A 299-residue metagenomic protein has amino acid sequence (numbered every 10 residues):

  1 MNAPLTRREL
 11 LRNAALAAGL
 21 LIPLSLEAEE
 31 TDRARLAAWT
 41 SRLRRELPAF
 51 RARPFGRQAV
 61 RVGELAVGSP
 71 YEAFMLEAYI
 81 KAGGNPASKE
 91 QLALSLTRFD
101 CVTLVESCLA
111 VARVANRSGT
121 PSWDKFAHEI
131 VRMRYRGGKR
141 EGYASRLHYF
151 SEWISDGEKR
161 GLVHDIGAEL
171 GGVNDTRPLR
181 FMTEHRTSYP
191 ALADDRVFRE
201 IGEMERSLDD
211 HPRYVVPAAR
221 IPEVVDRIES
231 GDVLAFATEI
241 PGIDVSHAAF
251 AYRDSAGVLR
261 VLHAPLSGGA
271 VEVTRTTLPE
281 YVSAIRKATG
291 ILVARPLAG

Functional and structural regions predicted by a protein language model:
M1-A18: N-terminal secretory signal peptides and thylakoid transit peptides that target proteins across membranes
A3-L5, I22-R45: C-terminal segment of N-terminal export signals and the immediately downstream linker at the start of the mature
F50, P54-K81, T97: Sequence/structural signature of beta-propeller domains
F74-L208, H263: Acidic/His-rich structured neighborhood in mature extracellular/periplasmic domains
M204-V224: Mixed-charge, Lys/Arg-rich low-complexity intrinsically disordered regions
A235-V293: C-terminal soluble interaction/assembly domains
